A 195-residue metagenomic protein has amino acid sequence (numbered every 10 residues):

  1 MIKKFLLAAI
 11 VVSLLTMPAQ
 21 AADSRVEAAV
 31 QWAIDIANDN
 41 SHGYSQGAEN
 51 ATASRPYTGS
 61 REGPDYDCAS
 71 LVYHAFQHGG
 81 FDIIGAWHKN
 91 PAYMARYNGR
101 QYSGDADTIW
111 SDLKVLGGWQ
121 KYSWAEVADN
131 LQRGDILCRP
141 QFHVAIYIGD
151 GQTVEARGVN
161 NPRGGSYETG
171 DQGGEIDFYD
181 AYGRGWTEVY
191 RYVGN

Functional and structural regions predicted by a protein language model:
I2-Q20: Sec-dependent N-terminal signal peptides of Gram-positive bacterial secreted proteins and lipoproteins
L6-L7, T58, N160, G194: Sequence-pattern detector for short linear motifs and compositional/periodic biases rather than a specific fold
I10, Y57-R61, S123: Generic anion/oxyanion-binding catalytic loop in active/binding sites
A21-A95, Q141, V154: N-terminal capping segments
D23-W32, H88-Y102, D107-D129, P140-N195: Aromatic- and glycine-rich peptidoglycan recognition patches
G134-D135: Structural motif
